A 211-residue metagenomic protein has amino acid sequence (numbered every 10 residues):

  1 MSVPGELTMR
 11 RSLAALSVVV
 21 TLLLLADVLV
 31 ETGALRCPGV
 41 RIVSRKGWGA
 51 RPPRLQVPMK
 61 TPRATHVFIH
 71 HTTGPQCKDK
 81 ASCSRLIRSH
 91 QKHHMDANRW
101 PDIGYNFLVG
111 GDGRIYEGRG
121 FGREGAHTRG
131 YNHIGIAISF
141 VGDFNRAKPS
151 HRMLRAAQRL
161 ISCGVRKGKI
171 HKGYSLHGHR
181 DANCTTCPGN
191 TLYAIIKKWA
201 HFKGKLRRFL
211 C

Functional and structural regions predicted by a protein language model:
S2-T72, G110-A126, Y131-C211: Basic/polar, cationic surfaces and motifs that engage anionic cell-wall and phosphate/carboxylate ligands
T61-A97: Active-site acidic/histidine clusters and adjacent loop/turn architecture that either coordinate catalytic ions
W100-P101: Short solvent-exposed loop/turn micro-motifs enriched in small/polar/acidic residues
G104: Glycine/small-residue-rich phosphate/adenosyl-binding loop
